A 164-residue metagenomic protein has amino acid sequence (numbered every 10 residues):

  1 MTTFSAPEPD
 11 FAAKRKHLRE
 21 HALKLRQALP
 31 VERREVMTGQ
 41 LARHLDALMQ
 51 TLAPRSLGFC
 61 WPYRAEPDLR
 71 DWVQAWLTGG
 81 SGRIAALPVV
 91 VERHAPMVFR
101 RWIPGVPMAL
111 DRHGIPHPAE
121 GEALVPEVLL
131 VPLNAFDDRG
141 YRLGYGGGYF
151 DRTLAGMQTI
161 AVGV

Functional and structural regions predicted by a protein language model:
T2-V125: N-terminal active-site beta-alpha-beta segment that forms phosphate/nucleotide-binding and substrate-recognition loops
G58, L129, A135, G144 (+1 more regions): Conserved beta-strand segments that form the floor/walls of ligand-binding pockets within enzyme and binding domains
A86, L130, I160-V164: Hydrophobic/aromatic beta-strand patches that form the interior of the parallel beta-sheet core in alpha/beta enzyme
P104, N134, Q158-T159: Short loop segments at secondary-structure junctions
P118, P132, G156: Mid-sequence acidic-hydrophobic segments that form the walls of catalytic/ligand-binding cavities or oligomerization
E122-P132, F136-G140: Helix-hairpin-helix/helix-loop-helix acidic hairpins
R139-V164: Membrane-associated lipid acylation/remodeling enzymes share a hydrophobic transmembrane-juxtamembrane segment
